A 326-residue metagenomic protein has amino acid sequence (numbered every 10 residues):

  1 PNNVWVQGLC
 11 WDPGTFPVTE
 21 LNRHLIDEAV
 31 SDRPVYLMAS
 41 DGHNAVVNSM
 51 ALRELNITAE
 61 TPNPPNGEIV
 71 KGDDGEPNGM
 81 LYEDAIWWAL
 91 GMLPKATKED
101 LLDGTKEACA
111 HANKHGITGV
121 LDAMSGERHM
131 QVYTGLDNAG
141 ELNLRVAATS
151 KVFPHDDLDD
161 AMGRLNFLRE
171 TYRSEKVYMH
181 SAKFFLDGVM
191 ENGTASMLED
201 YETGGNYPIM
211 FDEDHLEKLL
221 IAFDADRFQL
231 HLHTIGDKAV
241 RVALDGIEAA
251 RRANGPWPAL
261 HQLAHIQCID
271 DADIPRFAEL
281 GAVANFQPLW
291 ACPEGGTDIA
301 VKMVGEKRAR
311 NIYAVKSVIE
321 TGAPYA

Functional and structural regions predicted by a protein language model:
P1-G163, F184-A239, R252, L260 (+2 more regions): Divalent metal-binding segments
S49, H129-M130, D160, V240-E248 (+2 more regions): Histidine/acidic-residue-rich catalytic or RNA/ligand-binding cores of hydrolases and nuclease-related proteins
L136-R145, F167-E175, A225-D226, E248-A259 (+2 more regions): Secondary-structure transition/capping motifs at alpha-helix termini and the adjoining loop/turn into the next element
S174-T194, G281-C292: Non-cysteine beta-strand/loop elements that form the S-adenosyl-L-methionine
D237-A249, A253, G281-E294: Active/binding-pocket-proximal capping segment
W257-D270: Aromatic- and carboxylate-enriched substrate-binding clefts and catalytic-loop regions of carbohydrate-active enzymes
C268-A326: Active-site-adjacent C-terminal substructures of enzyme catalytic domains
